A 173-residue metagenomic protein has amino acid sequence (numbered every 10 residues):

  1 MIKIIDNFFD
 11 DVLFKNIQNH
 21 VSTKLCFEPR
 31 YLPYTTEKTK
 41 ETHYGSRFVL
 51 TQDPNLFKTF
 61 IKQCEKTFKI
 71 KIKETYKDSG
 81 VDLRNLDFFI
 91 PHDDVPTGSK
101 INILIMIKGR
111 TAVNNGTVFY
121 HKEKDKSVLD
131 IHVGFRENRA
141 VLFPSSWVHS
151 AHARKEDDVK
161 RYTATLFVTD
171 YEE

Functional and structural regions predicted by a protein language model:
M1-Y76, G80, F88: Non-heme Fe(II)/2-oxoglutarate
K73-E173: Catalytic core of non-heme Fe(II) oxygenases with the double-stranded beta-helix
